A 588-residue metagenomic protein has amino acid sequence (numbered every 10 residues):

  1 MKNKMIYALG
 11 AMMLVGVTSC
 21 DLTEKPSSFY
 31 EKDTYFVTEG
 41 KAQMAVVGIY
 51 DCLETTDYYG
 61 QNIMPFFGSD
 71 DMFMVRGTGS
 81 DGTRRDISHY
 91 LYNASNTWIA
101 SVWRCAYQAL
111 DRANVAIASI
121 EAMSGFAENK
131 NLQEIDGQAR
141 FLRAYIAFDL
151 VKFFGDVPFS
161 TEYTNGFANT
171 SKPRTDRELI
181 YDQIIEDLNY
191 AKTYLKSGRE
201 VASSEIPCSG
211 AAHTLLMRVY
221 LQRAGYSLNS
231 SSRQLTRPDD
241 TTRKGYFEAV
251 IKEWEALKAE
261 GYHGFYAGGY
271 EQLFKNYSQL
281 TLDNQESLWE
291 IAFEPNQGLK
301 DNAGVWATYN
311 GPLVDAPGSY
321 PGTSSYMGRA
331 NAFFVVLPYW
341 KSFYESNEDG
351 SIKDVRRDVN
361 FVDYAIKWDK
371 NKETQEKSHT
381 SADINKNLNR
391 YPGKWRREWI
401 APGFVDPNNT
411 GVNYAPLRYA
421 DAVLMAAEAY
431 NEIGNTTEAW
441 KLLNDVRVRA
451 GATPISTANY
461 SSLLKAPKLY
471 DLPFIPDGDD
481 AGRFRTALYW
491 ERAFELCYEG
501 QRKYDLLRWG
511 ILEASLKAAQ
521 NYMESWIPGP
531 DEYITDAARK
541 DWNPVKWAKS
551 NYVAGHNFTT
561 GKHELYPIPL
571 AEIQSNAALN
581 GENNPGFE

Functional and structural regions predicted by a protein language model:
K2-M5, G10, V15-G40, I184 (+5 more regions): Bacterial Sec-dependent N-terminal signal peptides
D33, G60-G77, K196-A212, G225-P317 (+3 more regions): Short, surface-exposed recognition loops and adjoining beta-strand edges that mediate ligand/DNA contacts, enriched
E39-D57, G79-F154, A168-S204, N389-Y414 (+4 more regions): Conserved, well-structured interaction surfaces
E39-G40, V46, Y50, E54-T55 (+5 more regions): Elongated scaffold/linker segments in the mid-to-C-terminal portions of large proteins
V151-K152, P158, R199, Q222-S231 (+1 more regions): Short coil/turn linking the two alpha-helices of tandem helical-hairpin repeats
